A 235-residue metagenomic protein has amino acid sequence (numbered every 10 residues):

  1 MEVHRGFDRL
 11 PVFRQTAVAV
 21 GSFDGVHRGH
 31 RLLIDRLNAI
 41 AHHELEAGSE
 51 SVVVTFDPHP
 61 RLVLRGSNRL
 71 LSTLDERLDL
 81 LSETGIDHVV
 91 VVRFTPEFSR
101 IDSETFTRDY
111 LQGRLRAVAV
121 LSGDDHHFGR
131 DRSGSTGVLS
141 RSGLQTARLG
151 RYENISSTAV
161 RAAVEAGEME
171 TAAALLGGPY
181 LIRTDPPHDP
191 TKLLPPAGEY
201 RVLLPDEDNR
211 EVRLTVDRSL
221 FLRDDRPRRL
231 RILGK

Functional and structural regions predicted by a protein language model:
M1-K235: Nucleotidyltransferase catalytic core that binds NTPs
